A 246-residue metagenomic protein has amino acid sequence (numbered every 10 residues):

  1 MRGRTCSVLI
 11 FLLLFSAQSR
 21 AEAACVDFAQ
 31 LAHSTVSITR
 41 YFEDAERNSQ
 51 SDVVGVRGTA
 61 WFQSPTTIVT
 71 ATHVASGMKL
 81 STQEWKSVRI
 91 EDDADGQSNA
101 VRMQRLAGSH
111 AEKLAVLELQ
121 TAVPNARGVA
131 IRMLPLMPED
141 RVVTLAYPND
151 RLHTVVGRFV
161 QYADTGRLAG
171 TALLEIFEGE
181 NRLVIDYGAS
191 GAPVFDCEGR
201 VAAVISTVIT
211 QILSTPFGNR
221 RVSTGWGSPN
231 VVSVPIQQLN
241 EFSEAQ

Functional and structural regions predicted by a protein language model:
M1-R4: Positively charged n-region of N-terminal signal peptides that target proteins for export
S7-S16: Bacterial N-terminal signal peptides
E22-D27, G77-L80, R102-G108, E118-L152 (+2 more regions): Active-site substrate-binding loop(s) of clan PA
A23-C25, T35, A45-A71, S98 (+1 more regions): A conserved glycine-rich beta-strand in the N-terminal activation segment of trypsin-fold
F28-L31, V54, F62-Q63, A94-G96 (+4 more regions): Extracellular/periplasmic catalytic domains that process cell-envelope and extracellular macromolecules
L31-D52, E118-G128, R151-A245: Active-site region of chymotrypsin-like
A32-S34, V56-G58, S64, E84-K86 (+5 more regions): Envelope-exposed proteins and targeting segments
G55-R57, Q63-A111, T207, I212 (+1 more regions): Catalytic-histidine neighborhood of serine endopeptidases, predominantly the chymotrypsin-like S1/PA family
